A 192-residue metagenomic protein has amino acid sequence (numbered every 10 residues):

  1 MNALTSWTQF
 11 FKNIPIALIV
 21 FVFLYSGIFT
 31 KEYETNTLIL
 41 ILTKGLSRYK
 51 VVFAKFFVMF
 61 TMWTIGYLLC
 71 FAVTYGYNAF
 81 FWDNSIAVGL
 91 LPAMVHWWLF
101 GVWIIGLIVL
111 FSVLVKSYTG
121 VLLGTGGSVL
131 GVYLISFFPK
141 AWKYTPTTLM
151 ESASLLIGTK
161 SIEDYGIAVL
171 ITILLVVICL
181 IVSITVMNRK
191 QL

Functional and structural regions predicted by a protein language model:
M1-I28, V52-T119, T125, S154-I173: Secretory targeting signals
M1-T8, G126-L192: Terminal transmembrane helical anchor/hairpin motif
L24-L42, L192: Transmembrane helix boundary and interhelical loop/hinge segments in multi-pass membrane proteins
E32, G76-N84, L114-Y118, L134 (+3 more regions): Membrane-interface elements of multi-pass transporters and channels
Y33, T37, L68, L122-L123 (+1 more regions): Alpha-helix N-cap and coil->helix boundary residues
R48-Y49: Alpha-helix N-cap/start motif
